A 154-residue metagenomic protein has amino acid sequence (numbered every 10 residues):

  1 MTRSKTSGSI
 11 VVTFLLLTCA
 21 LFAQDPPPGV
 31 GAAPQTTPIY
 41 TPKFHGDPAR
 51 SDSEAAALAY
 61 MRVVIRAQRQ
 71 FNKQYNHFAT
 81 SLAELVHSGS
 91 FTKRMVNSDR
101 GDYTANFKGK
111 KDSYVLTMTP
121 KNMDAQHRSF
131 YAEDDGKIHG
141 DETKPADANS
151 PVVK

Functional and structural regions predicted by a protein language model:
M1-V11: Bacterial N-terminal signal peptides that target proteins for export
S9-A20: Bacterial N-terminal signal peptides
D25-D52, V63-R69, K73-H127, A132-K137 (+2 more regions): Extracellular/periplasmic head regions of type IV pilus-like filament subunits
L58: Conserved catalytic core of two-component sensor histidine kinases
